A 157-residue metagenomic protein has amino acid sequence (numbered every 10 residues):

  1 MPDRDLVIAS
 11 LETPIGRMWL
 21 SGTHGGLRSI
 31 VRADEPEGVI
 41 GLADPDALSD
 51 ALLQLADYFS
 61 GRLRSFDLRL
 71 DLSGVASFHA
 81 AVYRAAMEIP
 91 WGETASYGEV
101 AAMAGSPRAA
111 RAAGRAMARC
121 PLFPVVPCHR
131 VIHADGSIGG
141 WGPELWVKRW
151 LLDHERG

Functional and structural regions predicted by a protein language model:
M1-R108, H154-G157: Basic nucleic-acid-binding alpha-helical/helix-turn surface characteristic of O6-alkylguanine DNA
L52, M117, P121, L145: Short amphipathic alpha-helical/adjacent loop interface patches that line ligand and macromolecule-binding sites
R108-F123: Regulatory, non-catalytic segments
R115, R130, R149-W150: Extracytoplasmic/periplasmic beta-strand context in beta-sandwich domains, especially the cupredoxin/COX2 CuA-binding
P124-V131: Short Lys/Arg-enriched helix C-cap and helix-to-coil transition segments that create basic nucleic-acid-contact patches
A134-G157: …primarily DNA-binding HTH/wHTH and HhH modules…
